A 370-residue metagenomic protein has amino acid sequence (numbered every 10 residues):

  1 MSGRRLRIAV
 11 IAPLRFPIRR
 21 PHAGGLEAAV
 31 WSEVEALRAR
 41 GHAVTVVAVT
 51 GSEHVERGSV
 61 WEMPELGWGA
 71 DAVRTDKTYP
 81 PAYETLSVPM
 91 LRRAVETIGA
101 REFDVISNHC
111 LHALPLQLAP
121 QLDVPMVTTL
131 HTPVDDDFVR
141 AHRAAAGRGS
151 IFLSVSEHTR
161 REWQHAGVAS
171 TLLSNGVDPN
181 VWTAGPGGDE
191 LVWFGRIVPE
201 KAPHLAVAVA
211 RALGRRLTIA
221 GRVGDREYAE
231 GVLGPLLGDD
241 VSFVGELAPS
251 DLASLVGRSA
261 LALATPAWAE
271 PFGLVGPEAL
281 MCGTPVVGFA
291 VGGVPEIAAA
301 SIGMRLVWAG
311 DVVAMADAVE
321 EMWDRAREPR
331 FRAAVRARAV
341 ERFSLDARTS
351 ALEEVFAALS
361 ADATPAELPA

Functional and structural regions predicted by a protein language model:
M1-A370: Catalytic cores of nucleotide-sugar-dependent glycosyltransferases that transfer UDP/GDP/TDP-activated
